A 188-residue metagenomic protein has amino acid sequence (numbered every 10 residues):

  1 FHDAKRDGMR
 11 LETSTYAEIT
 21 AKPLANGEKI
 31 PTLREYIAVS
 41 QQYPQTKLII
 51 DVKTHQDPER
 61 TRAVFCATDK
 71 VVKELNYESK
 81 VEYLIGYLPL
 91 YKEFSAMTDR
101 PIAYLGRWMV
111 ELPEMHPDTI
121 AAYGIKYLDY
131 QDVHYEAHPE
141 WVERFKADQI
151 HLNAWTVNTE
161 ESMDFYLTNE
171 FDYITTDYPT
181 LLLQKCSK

Functional and structural regions predicted by a protein language model:
F1-P101, Y130-V133, K146-D148: Metal-dependent phosphodiesterase/phospholipase catalytic core, i.e., the His/Asp/Glu-rich active-site region
Y104-K188: C-terminal active-site rim and adjoining tail of enzyme catalytic domains
